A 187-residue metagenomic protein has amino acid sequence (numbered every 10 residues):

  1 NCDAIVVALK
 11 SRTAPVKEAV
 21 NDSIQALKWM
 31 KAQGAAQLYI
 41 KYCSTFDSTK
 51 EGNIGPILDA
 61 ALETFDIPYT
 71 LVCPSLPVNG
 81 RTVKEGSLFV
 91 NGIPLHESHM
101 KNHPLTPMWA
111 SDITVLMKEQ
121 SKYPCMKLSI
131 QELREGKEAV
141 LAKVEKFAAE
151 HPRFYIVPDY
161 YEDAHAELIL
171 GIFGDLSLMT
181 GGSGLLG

Functional and structural regions predicted by a protein language model:
C2-K17: Short, structured active-site "lid" loops
D3, E18-A19, L27-H165: Cap/lid and interdomain-hinge subdomains that line or gate substrate/regulatory clefts in soluble alpha/beta enzymes
A8-S11, C43, G182-S183: Short loop/turn segments at strand-loop or loop-helix junctions that form parts of catalytic or ligand-binding pockets
A14, V78-G80, L185-G187: Short gly/pro/ser/thr-enriched loop/turn and capping motifs at secondary-structure boundaries
H165-L168, G174: Extended, basic/helix-rich recognition subdomains
F173-G187: Acidic, glycine-rich loop-and-beta core segments that form the ion-binding/anion-interacting portion of active sites
